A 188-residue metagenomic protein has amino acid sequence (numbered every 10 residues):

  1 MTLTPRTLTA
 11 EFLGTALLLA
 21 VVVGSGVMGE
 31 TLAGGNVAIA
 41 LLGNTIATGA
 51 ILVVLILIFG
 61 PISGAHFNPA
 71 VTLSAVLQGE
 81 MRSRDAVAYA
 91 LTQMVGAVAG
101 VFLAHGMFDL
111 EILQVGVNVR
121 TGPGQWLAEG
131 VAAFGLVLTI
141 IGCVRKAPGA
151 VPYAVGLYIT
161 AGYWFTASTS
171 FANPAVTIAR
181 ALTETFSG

Functional and structural regions predicted by a protein language model:
M1-G188: Membrane-interface helix-loop junctions and terminal tails of multi-pass membrane proteins
